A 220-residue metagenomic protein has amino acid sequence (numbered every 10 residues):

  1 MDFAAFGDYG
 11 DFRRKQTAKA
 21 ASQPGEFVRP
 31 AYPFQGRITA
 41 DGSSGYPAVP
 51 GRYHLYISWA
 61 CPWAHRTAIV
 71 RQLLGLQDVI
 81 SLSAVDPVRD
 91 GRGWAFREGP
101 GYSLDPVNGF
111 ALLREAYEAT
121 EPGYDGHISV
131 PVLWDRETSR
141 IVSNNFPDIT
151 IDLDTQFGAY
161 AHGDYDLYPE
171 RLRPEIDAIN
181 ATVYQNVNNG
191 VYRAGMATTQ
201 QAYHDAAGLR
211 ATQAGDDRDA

Functional and structural regions predicted by a protein language model:
M1-P47, G51: N-terminal regions that are enriched for targeting/export leaders and immediately downstream pro/stem segments
T39-G93, A220: Local sequence-structure signature of Cys/Sec-based thiol-disulfide redox active-site neighborhoods
G42-G45, A116-G123, V130, S139 (+1 more regions): Catalytic micro-motifs at enzyme active sites that drive phosphoryl/nucleotidyl and oxygen chemistry
V49-G51, S58, G126-S129, D135-E137: Short, well-ordered loop/turn elements at secondary-structure boundaries
I57-P62, D86-R89, Y117, W134-T138 (+2 more regions): Short, flexible loop/turn elements at secondary-structure junctions
H65-Q72, R114-Y117, P131-W134, P147-T150 (+2 more regions): Short, well-ordered alpha-helical packing segments
A95-S103, V107-W134: Structural micro-motif
D125-I128, R136-E137, I141-A220: GST-like fold's C-terminal all-alpha helical module
